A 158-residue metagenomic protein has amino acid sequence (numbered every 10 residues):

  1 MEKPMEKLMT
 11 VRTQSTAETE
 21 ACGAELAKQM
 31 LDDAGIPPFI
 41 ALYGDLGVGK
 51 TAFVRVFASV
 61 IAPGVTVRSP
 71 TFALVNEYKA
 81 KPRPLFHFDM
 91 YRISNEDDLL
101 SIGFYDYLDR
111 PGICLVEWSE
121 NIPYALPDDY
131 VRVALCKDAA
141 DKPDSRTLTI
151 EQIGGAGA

Functional and structural regions predicted by a protein language model:
E2-M9, D97-A158: Short phosphate-coordinating micro-motif centered on Lys-Gly-acidic
P4-A27: N-terminal pre-Walker A segment at the start of P-loop NTPase domains
Q29-I36: Phosphate-binding P-loop
I40-L42: Hydrophobic anchor at the beta1->P-loop junction of P-loop NTPases
L46: The conserved Walker
K50: Conserved lysine of the Walker
P63-Y78: Short beta-strand-centered segment that lines the nucleotide-binding/catalytic pocket of NTP-utilizing
